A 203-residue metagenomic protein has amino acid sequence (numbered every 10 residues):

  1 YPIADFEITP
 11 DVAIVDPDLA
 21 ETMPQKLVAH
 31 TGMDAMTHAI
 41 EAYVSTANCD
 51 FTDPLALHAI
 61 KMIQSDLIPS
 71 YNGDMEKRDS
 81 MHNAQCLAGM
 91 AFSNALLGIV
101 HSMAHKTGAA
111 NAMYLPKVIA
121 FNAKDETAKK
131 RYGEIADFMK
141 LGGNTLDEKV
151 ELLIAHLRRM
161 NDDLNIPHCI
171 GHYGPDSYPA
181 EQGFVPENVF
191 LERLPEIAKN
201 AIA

Functional and structural regions predicted by a protein language model:
Y1-N94: Carboxylate- and glycine-rich phosphate/diphosphate-binding segment that chelates Mg2+/Mn2+
A56, R78-M81, Y132, V150 (+1 more regions): Hydrophobic packing residues in well-ordered alpha-helices of helical domains and bundles
A59, A84, I135-F138, Y173 (+1 more regions): Short acidic/histidine-centered micro-motifs embedded in hydrophobic/aromatic stretches that mark compact functional
I63, L67, A88, I135 (+2 more regions): Hydrophobic alpha-helical packing residues
C86-A109, A203: Glycine-rich phosphate/pyrophosphate-binding beta-alpha loops
A109-N188: Gly/Pro-rich interdomain helix-loop hinge
A180-A203: Short, amphipathic C-terminal "tail helix"
